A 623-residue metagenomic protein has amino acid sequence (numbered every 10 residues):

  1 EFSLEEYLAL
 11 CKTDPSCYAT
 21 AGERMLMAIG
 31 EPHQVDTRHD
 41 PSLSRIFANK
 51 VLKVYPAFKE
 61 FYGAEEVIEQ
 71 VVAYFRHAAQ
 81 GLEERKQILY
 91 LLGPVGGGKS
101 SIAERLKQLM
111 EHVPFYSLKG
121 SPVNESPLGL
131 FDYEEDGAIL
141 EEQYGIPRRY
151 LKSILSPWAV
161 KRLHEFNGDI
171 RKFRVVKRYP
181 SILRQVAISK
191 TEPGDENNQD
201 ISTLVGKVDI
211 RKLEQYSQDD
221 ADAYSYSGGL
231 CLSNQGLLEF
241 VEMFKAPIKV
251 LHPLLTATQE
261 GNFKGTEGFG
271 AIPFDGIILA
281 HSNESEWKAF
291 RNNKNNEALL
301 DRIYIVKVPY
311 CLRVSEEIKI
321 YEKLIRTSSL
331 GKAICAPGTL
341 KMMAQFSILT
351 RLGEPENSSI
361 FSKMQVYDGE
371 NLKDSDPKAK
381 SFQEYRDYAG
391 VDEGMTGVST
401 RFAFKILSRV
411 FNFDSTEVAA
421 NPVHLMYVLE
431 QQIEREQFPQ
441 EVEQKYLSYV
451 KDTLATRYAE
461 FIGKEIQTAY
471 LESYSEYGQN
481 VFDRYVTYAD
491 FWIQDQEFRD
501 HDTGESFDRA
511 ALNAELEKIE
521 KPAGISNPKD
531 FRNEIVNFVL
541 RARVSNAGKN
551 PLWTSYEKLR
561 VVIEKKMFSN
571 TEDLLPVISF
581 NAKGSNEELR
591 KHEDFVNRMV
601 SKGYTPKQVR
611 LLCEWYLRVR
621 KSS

Functional and structural regions predicted by a protein language model:
E1-E23: Long, basic/Gly/Ser/Thr-rich N-terminal segments that mediate initial subcellular attachment or targeting
C17-S623: Conserved ASCE/P-loop NTPase catalytic core
